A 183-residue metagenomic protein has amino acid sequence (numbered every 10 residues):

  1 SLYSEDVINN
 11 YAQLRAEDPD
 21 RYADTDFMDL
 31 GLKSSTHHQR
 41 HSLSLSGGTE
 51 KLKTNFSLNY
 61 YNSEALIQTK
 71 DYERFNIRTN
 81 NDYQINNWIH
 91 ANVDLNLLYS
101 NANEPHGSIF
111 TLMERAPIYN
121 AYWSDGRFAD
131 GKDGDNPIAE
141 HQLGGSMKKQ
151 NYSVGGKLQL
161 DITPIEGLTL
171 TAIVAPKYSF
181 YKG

Functional and structural regions predicted by a protein language model:
S1-Q68, H141-M147, D161-T163: Residues embedded in well-ordered regular secondary structure
S1-V7, I67-I89, A116-S146: Short N-terminal secondary-structure initiator segments
Q13, P19-Y22, L98, N103-G155: Acidic/polar loop-and-plug regions of large Gram-negative outer-membrane beta-barrel proteins
H38-P105, N151-G183: Surface-exposed extracellular loop regions of Gram-negative outer-membrane beta-barrel proteins
